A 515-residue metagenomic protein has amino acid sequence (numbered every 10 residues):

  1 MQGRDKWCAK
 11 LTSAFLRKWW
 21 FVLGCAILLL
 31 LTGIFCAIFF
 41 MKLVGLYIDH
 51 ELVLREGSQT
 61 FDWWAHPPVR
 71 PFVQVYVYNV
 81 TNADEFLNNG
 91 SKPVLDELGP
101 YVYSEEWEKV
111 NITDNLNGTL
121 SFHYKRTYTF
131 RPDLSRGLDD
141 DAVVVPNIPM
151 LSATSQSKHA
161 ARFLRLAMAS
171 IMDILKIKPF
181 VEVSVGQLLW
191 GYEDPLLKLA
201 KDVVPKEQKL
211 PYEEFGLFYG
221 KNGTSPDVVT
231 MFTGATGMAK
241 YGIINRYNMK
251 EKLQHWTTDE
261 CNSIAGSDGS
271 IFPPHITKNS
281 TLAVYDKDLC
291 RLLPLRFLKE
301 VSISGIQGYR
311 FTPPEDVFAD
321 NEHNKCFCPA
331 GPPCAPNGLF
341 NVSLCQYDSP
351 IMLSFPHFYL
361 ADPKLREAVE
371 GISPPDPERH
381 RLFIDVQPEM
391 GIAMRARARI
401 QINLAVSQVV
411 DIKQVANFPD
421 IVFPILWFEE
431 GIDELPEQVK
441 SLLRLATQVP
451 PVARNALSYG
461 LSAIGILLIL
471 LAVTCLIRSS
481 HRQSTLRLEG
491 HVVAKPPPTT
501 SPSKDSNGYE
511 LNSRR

Functional and structural regions predicted by a protein language model:
Q2-Q307, E315-E510: Extracellular or lumenal secretory-pathway regions
F311: Internal glycine-rich, Lys/Arg-flanked active-site/core loops of soluble domains
R514-R515: Intrinsically disordered, low-complexity C-terminal regions of metazoan proteins
